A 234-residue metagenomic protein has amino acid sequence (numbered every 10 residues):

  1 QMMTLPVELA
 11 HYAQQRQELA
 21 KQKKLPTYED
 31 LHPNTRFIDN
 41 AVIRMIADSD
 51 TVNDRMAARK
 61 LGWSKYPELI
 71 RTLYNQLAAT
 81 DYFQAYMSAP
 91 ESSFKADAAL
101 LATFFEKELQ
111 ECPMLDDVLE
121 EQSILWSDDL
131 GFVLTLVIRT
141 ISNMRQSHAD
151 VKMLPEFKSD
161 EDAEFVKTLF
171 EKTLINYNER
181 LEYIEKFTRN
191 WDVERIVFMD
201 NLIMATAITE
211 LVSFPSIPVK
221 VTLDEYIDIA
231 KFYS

Functional and structural regions predicted by a protein language model:
Q1-S234: Class I Rossmann-like S-adenosyl-L-methionine
